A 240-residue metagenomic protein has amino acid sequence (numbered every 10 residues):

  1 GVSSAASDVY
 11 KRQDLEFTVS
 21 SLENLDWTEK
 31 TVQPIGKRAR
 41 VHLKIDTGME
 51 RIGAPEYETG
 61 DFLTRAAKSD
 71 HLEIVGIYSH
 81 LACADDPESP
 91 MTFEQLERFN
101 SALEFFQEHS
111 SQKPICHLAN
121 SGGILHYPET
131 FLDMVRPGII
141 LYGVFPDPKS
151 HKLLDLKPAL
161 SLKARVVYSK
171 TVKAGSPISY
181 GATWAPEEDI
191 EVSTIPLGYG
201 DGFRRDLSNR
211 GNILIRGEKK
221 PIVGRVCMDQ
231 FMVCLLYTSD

Functional and structural regions predicted by a protein language model:
G1-A6, Y10, Y237-D240: Single conserved hydrophobic/aromatic residue that forms the stacking wall/gate of nucleotide- or nucleobase-binding
S4-S7, E16-E23: Catalytic beta/alpha-barrel core
R12-F17, F131-V135: Glycine-enriched alpha-helix->loop->beta-strand junction motifs that scaffold or abut catalytic
L25-R40, T47-R165, S169-K173: Active-site loop/helix belt of alpha/beta enzymes
A159-N209: Functionally critical, mid-to-C-terminal surface segments that flank or help form catalytic/ligand
I190, P221-S239: Glycine-rich, small/acidic residue-mixed loop/short-helix segments
